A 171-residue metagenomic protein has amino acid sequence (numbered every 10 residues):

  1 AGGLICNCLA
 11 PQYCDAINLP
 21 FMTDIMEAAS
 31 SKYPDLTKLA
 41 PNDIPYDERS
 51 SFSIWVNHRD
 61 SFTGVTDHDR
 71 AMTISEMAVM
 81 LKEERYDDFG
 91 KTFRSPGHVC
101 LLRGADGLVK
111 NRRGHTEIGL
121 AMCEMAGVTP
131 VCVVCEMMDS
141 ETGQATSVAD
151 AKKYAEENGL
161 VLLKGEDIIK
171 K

Functional and structural regions predicted by a protein language model:
A1-K171: Catalytic domains of riboflavin
